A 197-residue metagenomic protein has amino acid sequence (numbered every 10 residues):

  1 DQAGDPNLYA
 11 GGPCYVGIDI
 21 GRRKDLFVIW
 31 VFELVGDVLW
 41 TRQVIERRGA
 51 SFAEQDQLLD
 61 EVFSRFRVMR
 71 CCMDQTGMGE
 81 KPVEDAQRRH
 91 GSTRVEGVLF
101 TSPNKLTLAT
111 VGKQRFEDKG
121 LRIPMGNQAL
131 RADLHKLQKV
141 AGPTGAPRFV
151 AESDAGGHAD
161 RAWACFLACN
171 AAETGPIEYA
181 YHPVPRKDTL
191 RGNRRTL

Functional and structural regions predicted by a protein language model:
D1-S102, L106, T110, Q114 (+1 more regions): RNase H-like, metal-dependent nuclease domains and their acidic two-metal-ion catalytic environment used
